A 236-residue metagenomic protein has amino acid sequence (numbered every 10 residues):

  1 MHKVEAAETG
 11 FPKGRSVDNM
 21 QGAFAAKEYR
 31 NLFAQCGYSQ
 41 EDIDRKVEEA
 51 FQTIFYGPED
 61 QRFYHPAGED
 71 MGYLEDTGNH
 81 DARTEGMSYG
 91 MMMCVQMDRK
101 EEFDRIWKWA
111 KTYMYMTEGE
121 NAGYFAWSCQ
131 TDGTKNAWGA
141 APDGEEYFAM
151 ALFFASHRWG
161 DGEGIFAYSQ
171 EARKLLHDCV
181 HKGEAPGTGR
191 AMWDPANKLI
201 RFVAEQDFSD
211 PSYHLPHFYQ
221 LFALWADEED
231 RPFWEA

Functional and structural regions predicted by a protein language model:
M1-A7: Mature N-terminal, pre-catalytic/accessory segment of carbohydrate-active enzymes
F11-E49, T53-Y56, R62, H80-T84 (+3 more regions): Extended ligand-binding clefts on enzyme/binding-domain cores
V47-Y89, C94-M116, N121-A137: Internal amphipathic alpha-helical repeat/solenoid segments
H80-M87, K135-G160: Aromatic-rich carbohydrate-recognition surfaces in CAZymes
M91-D98, Y147-R158, H217-L224: Short glycine/serine- and small hydrophobic-enriched flexible loop segments
